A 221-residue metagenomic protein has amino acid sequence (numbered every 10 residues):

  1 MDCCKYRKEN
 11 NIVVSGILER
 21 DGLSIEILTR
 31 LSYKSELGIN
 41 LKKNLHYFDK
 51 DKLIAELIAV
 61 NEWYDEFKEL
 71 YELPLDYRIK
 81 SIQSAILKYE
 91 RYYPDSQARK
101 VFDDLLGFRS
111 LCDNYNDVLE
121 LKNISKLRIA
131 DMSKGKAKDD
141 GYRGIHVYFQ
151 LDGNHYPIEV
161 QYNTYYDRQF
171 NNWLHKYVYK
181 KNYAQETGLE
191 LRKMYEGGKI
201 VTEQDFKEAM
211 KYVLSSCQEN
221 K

Functional and structural regions predicted by a protein language model:
D2-E56, E159-K221: An acidic, glycine-/histidine-flanked metal-binding catalytic module
S15-G16, S24, S32-S35, S81-S84 (+5 more regions): Generic serine detector
I25-L31, A59-L70, L111-E120: Short low-complexity stretches enriched in small and charged residues
L37-Y92: Surface-exposed, low-hydrophobicity interaction/linker segments
Y89-D103: Short, charged/polar, low-complexity loop and linker segments that flank or interrupt alpha-helical bundles
R99, D104-L106, L111-E208: Long beta-strand-rich cores associated with HINT superfamily self-processing modules
